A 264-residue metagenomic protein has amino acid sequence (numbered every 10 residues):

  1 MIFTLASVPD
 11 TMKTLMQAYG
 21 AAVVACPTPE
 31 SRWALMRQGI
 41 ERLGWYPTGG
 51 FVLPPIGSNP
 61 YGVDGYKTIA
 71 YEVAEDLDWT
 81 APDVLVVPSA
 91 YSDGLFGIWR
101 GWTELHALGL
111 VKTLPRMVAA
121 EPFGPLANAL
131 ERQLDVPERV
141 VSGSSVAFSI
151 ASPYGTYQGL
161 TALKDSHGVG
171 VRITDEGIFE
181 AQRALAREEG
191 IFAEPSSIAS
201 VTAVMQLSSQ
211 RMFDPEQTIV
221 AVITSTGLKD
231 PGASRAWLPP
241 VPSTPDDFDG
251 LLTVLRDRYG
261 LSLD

Functional and structural regions predicted by a protein language model:
M1, P9-K13, Y91-I98, L126-A129 (+1 more regions): Short glycine/serine/threonine-rich phosphate/pyrophosphate-binding segments that cradle anionic phosphate groups
M1-G39, L130-D135, D230-A236: Active-site-proximal loop->helix
W33-P54, G62, E104-F192, A236-D264: Active-site/ligand-binding loops adjacent to catalytic centers
I56-A70, E194-I198: A glycine-rich, Thr/Ser-enriched phosphate-binding loop motif common to dinucleotide/cofactor-binding enzymes
V73-R100, H106-A107: Glycine-rich ThDP/TPP pyrophosphate-binding loop and its adjacent helix/strand module within ThDP-dependent enzymes
L85-A90, P115, F179-A186, G190-S209 (+1 more regions): Substrate-binding/catalytic subdomain of NAD(P)-dependent oxidoreductase enzymes
V201-L263: Catalytic phosphate/nucleotide-handling subdomain of diverse soluble enzymes
